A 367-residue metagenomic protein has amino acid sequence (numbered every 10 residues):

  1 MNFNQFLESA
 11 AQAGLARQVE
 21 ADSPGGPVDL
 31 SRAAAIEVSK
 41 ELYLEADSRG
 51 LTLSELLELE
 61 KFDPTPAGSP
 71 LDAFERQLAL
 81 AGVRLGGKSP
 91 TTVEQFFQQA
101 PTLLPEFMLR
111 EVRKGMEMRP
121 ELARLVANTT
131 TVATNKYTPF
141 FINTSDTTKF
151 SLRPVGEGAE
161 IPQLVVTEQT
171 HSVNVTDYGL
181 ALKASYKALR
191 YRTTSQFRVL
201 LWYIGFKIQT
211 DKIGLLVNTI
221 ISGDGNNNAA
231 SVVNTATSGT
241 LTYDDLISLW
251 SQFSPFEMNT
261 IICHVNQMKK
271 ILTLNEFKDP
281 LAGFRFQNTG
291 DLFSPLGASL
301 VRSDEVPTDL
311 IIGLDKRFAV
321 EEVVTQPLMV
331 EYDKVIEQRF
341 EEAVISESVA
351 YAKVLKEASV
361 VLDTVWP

Functional and structural regions predicted by a protein language model:
M1-Q99: Intrinsically disordered, low-complexity terminal tails
N2-F3, E276-P367: Sequence/fold signature of self-assembling virion shell proteins
G86-Y178: Assembly/oligomerization interface modules of large self-assembling protein complexes
F150-L152, R192-T193, K270-L272: Short helix/loop capping segments that flank catalytic or ligand/cofactor-binding pockets
T167-E168, D245-L249, L328-M329: Glycine-rich, charged/polar anion/phosphate-binding loops that engage phosphate groups from diverse ligands
Y178-F253, P367: Alpha-helical scaffold segments that mediate packing/assembly in large oligomeric complexes
Y186-A188, V265, E347: Short, flexible loop/turn elements at secondary-structure junctions
G225-L292: Extended, solvent-exposed, turn-rich assembly/linker loops in the middle of proteins
